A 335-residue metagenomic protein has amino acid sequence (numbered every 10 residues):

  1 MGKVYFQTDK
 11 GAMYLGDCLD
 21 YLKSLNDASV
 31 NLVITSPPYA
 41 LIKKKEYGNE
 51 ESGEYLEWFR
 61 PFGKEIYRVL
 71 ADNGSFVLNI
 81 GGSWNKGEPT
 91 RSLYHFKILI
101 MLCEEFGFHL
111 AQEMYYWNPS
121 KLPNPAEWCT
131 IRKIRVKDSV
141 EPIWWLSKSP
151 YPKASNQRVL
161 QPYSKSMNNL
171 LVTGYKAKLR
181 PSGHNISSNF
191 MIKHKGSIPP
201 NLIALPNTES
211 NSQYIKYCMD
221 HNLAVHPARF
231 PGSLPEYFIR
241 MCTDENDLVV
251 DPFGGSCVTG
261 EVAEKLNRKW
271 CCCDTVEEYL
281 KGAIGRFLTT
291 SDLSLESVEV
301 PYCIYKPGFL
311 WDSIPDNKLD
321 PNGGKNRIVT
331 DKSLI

Functional and structural regions predicted by a protein language model:
G2-G282, L288-T290, L319-I335: Core catalytic lobe of class I
L15-D20, P301-L310: Conserved SAM/SAH-binding loop
I284-P301: DNA/chromatin major-groove-contacting recognition/catalytic segments
